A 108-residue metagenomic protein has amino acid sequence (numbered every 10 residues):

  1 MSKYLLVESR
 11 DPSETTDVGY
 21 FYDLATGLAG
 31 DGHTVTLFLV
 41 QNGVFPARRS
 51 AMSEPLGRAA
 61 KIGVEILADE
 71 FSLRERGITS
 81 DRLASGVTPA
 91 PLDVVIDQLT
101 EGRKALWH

Functional and structural regions predicted by a protein language model:
K3, H33-T36, E65: Residues at the starts of beta-strands that form the adenosine-phosphate
K3-G19, Q41-A47: Short, glycine-rich nucleotide/cofactor-binding loops
D17-D31: Histidine-anchored nucleotide/phosphate-binding helix
A25, S53-G57, I96: Short amphipathic alpha-helical segments and helix-helix/interface helices
A29, A60, L99-T100: Anion (oxyanion) recognition and catalysis
F38, G43-L56: N-terminal beta-loop-helix "entrance" segment that forms/cooperates in small-molecule cofactor or anionic ligand
A51-T79: A glycine-rich helix N-cap at a beta->alpha junction
R76-H108: C-terminal structural segments of small proteins and small subunits
